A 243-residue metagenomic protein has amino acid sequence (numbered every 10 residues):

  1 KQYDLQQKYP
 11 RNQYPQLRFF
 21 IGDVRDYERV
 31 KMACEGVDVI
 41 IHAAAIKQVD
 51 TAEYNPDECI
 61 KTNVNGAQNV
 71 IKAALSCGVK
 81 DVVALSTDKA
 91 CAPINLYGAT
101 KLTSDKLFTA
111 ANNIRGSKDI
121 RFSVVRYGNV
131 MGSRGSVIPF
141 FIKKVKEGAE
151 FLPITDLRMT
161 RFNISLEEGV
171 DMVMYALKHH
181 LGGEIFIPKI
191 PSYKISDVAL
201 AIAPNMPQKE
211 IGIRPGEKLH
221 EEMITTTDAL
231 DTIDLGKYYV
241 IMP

Functional and structural regions predicted by a protein language model:
K1: Conserved glycine-rich Rossmann-like NAD(P)H-binding loop of the short-chain dehydrogenase/reductase
Q7, P15-V39: Conserved Rossmann-fold cofactor-binding substructure of NAD(P)-dependent oxidoreductases
N12-R18, K118-I120, M206: A short helix-to-beta-strand connector/capping loop
F19, C59, V82, F122-V125: Hydrophobic/aromatic anchor residues within beta-strands of the central parallel beta-sheet of Rossmann-like
R25, A90, V130-G132: Conserved sequence/active-site signature of Rossmann-fold short-chain dehydrogenase/reductase
V39-H42, I46-L102, K106, A110: Conserved Rossmann-fold NAD(P)-dependent oxidoreductase catalytic core, especially the SDR/UDP-sugar
L96, L102-H180, P191-N205: NAD(P)-dependent short-chain dehydrogenase/reductase
M172, A176-I241: Mid/C-terminal beta-alpha module of Rossmann-like enzyme folds, strongest in SDR-family dehydrogenases/epimerases
